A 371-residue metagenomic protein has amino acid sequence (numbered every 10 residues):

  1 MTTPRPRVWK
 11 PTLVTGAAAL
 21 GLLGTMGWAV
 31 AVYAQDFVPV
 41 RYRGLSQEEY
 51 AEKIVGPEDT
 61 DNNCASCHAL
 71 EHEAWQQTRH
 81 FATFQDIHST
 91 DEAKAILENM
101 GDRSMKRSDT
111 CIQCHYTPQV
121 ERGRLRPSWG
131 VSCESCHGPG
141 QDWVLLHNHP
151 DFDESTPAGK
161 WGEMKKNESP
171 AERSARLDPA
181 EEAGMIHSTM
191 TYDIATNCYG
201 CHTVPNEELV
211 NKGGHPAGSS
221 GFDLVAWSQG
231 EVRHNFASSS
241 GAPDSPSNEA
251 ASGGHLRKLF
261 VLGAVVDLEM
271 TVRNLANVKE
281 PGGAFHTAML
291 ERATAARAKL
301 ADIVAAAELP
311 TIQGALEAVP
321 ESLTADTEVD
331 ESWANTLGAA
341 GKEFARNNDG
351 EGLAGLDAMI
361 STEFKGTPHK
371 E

Functional and structural regions predicted by a protein language model:
M1-K10: N-terminal secretory signal peptides that target proteins for export/translocation
G16-G27: Bacterial N-terminal signal peptides
A29-A34: Boundary at the C-terminal end of the N-terminal hydrophobic targeting segment
Q35-E48, L70-M100, V120-V131, S135 (+1 more regions): Primarily the internal scaffold of c-type cytochrome electron-transfer domains, especially repeated/multiheme c-type
Y42-N63: Local sequence-structure signature of Cys/Sec-based thiol-disulfide redox active-site neighborhoods
V55-T60, R107, W129, T191-I194: Short metal-coordination and nucleic-acid-contact micro-motifs, chiefly zinc-binding Cys/His arrays
S66: Acidic, glycine-rich low-complexity segments
M105-Q119, P139: Long, hydrophobic/aromatic-enriched structural stretches that serve as scaffold segments
